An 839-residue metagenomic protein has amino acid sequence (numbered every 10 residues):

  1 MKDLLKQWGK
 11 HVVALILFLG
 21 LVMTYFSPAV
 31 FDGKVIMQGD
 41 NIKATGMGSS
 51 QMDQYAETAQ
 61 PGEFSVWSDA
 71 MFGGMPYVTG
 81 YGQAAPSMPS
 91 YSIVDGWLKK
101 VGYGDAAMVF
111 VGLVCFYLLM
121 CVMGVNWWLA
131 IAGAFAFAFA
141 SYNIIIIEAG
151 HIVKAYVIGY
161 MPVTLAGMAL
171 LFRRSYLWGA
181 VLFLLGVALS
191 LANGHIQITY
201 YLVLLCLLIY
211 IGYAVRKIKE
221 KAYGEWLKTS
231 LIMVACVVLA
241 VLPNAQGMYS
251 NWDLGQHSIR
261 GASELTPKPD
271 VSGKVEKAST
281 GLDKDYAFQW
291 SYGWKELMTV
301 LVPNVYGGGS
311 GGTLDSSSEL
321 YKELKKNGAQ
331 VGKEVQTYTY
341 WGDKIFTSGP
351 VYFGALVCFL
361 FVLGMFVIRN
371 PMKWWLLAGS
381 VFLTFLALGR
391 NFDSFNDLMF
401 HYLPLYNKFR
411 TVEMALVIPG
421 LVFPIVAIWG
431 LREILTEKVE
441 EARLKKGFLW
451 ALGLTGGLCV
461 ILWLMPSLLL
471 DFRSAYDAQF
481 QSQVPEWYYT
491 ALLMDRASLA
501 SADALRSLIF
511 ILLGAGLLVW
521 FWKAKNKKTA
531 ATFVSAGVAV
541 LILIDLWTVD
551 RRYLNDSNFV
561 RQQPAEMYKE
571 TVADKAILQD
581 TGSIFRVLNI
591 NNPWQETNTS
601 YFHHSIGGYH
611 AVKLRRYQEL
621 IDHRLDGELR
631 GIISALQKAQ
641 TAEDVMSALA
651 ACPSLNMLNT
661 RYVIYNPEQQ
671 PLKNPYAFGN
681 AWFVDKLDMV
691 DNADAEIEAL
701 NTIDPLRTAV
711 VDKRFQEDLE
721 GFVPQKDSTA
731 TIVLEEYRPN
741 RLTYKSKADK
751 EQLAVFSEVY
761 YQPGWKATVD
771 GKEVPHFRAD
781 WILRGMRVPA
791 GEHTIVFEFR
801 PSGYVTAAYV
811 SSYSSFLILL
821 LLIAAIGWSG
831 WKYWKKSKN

Functional and structural regions predicted by a protein language model:
K10-S49, C236-S250, F382-F385, C459-W463 (+1 more regions): Transmembrane signal-anchor helices characteristic of membrane glycosylation enzymes that use polyprenol
L21-F116, F135-I147, H151-I158, A278-F353 (+3 more regions): Membrane-interface coil-to-helix junctions
Q51, F359, R661, L706-N839: Active-site-proximal, structured, solvent-exposed surfaces of multi-pass membrane proteins that position macromolecular
T58-Y81, G293, V305, S316 (+5 more regions): Extracytoplasmic/lumenal acceptor-recognition loop(s) of multi-pass membrane glycoenzymes
A107-G124, V357-L360, V426: Transmembrane-helix motifs of polytopic, lipid-linked glycan transferases
M120-F139, R174-A180: Transmembrane-helix signature of polytopic, membrane-embedded enzymes that assemble or transfer cell-envelope glycans
G150-M161, L171-A188, I196-V237, I368-A573 (+1 more regions): Contiguous transmembrane helix-bundle modules in multi-pass membrane proteins
I198, W226-Y292: Polar, glycine-rich mid-to-C-terminal structural blocks that act as macromolecule-binding/assembly scaffolds
